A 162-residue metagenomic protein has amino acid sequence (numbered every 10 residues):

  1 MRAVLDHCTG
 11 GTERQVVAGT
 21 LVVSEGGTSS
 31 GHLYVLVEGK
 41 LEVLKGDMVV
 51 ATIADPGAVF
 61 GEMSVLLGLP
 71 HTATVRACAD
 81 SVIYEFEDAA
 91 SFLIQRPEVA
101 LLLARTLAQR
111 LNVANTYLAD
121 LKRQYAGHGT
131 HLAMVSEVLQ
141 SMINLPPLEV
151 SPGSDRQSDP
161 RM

Functional and structural regions predicted by a protein language model:
M1-G46: Regulatory nucleotide-sensing modules
T9, T52-N112: Cyclic-nucleotide recognition modules
V17-G19, V59-L66, D120-L121: Short, mixed-charge, low-aromatic patches
V35, S64, S136-L139: Intrinsically disordered, low-complexity regions
A108-M162: Polybasic "coupling" helices that flank or enter modular domains
